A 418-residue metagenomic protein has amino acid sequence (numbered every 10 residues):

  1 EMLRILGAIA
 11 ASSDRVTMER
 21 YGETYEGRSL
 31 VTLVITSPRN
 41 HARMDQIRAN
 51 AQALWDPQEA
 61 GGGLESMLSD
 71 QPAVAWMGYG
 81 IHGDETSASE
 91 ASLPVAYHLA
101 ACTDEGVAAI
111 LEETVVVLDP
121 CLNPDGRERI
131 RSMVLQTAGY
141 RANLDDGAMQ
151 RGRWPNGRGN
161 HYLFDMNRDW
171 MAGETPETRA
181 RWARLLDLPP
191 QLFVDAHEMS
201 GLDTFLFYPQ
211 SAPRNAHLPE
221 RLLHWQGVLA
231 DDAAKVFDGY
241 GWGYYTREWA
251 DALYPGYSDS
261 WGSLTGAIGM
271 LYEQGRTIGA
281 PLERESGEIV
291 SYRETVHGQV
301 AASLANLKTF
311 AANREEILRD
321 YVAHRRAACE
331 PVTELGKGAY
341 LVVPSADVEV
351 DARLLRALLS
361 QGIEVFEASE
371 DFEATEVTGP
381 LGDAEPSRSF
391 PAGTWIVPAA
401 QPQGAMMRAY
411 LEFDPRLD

Functional and structural regions predicted by a protein language model:
E1-V115, Y162, R168-D169, E174-P176 (+8 more regions): Intrinsic-disorder/low-complexity accessory segments
L111-I130: Short, conserved secondary-structure transition motifs
E128-L144: Aromatic- and acidic-residue-enriched segments that line the glycan-binding/catalytic groove of carbohydrate-active
L144-A148, R221-H224: Short acidic/polar alpha-helix capping motifs at helix-coil junctions
D146-F164: Aromatic- and acidic-residue-enriched carbohydrate-binding clefts of CAZyme catalytic domains
E198: Detector for the c-type heme attachment site
